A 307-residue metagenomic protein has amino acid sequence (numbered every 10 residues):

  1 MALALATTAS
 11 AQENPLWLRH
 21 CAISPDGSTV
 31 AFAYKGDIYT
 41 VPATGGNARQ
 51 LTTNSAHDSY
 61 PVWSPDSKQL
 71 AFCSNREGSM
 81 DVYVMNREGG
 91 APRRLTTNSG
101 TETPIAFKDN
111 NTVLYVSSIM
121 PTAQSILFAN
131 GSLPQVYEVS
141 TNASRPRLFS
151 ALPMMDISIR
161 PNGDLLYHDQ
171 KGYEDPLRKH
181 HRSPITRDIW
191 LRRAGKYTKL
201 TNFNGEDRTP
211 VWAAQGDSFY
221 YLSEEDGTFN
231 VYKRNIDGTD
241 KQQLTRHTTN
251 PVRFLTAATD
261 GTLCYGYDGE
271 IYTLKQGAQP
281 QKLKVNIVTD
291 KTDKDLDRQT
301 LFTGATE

Functional and structural regions predicted by a protein language model:
M1-A6: Bacterial N-terminal signal peptides
T7-A11: Sec/Tat signal peptide C-region and signal peptidase I cleavage site
Q12-G27: Short N-terminal segments immediately surrounding and downstream of signal-peptide cleavage
E13-P15, A33-Y39, T52-D58, A71-Y83 (+11 more regions): A flexible loop/linker signature enriched in serine peptidases of the S9 family
L18, P153, F302-E307: Signature of short aromatic-glycine-proline-rich micro-motifs recurring in repeat-based ectodomains
A22, V62, A106, S158 (+2 more regions): Conserved beta-strand position repeated across blades of beta-propeller domains
D26-S28, D66-K68, N110-T112, N162-D164 (+2 more regions): Short coil/turn segments that connect the beta-strands within blades of beta-propeller domains
T40-T44: Beta-propeller domains
